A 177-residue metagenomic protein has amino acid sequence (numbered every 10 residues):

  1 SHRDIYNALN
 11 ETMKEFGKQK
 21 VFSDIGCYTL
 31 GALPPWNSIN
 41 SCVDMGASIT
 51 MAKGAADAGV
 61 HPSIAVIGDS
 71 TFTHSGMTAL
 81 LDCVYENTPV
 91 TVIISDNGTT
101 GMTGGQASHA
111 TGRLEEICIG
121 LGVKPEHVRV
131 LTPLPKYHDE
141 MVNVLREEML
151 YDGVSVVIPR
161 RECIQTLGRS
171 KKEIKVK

Functional and structural regions predicted by a protein language model:
S1-M13: Active-site pocket-lining segments that scaffold enzyme catalytic pockets across diverse folds
A8-N10, G31-N37, S75-A79, Y85 (+3 more regions): Short acidic, glycine/serine/threonine-rich loops at helix termini
K20-G101: Thiamine diphosphate
I25-C27, N97-T99, L134-P135, R160-I164: Glycine-rich beta-alpha junction loops
N37-N40, N97-A107, E126-P133, K171-V176: Short beta-alpha connecting loops at secondary-structure transitions that line or flank enzyme active sites
D44, D82-V92, Q106-G122: Flexible glycine/proline-rich, aromatic-decorated loop/lid segments
H61, A107-V144: Conserved thiamine diphosphate
R146-K177: Glycine/aspartate-rich loop-and-adjacent alpha/beta segment that forms the canonical ThDP
